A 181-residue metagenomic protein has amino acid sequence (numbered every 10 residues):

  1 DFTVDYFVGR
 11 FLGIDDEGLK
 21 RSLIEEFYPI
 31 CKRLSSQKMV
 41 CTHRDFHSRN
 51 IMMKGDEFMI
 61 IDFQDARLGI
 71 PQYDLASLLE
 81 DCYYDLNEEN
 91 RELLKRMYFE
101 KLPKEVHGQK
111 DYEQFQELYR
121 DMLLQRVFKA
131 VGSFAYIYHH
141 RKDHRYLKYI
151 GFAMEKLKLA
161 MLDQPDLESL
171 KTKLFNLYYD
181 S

Functional and structural regions predicted by a protein language model:
D1-H43, M52-G55, M59, K148: ATP-dependent phospho-/nucleotidyl transfer catalytic cores
F2-F11, P71-G108, D121-R141, A153-A160: Active-site activation/catalytic loop segments of kinase-like enzymes and analogous catalytic loops in related
K38, H43, R67-L68, Q116-L124: Secondary-structure capping and boundary motifs in well-ordered enzyme cores
F46: Hydrophobic HxD+1 residue recognition
K54, F58, A66-L68, Y84: Activation segment
D62: Conserved active-site aspartate in kinases
G108-E117: Histidine/acidic-rich helix-loop-helix segments that form or flank divalent-metal centers in metalloenzyme catalytic
G132-S181: ATP/Mg2+ or Mg2+-diphosphate-binding catalytic cores that bind nucleotide phosphates or diphosphates via glycine-rich
